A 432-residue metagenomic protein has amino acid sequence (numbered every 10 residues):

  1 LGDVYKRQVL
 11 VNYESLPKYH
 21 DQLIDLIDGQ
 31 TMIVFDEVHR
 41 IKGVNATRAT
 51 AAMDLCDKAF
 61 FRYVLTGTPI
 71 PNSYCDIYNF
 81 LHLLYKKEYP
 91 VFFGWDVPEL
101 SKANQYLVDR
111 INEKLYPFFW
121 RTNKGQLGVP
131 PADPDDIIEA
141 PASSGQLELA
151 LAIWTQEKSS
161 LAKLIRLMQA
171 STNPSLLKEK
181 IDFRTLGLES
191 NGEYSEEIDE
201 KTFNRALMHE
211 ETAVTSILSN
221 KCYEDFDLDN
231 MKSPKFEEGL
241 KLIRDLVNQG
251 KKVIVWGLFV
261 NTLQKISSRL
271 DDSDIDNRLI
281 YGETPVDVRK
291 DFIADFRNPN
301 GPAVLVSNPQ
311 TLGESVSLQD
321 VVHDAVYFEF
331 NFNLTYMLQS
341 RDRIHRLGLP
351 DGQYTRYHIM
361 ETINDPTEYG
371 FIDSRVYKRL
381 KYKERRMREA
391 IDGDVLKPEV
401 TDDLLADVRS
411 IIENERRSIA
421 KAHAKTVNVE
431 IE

Functional and structural regions predicted by a protein language model:
L1-Y5: Short, small-residue-biased leader/transition segments that mark boundaries at the very start of proteins
L10-S15, D21-I27, A46-F60, L83-S190 (+4 more regions): Inter-lobe coupling linker of SF2 helicases/translocases
L10-V11, F61-G67, V306-S307: Structural recognition of the conserved hydrophobic beta-strand(s) that form the central parallel beta-sheet of P-loop
K18-Y19, G43, P71-N79, L127 (+6 more regions): Switch/connector loops and helix/strand junctions flanking conserved nucleotide-binding motifs in nucleotide-processing
D28-G29, I33-D96, F330-T335, I344-L347: Signature of the SF2 helicase/ATPase Hel1-core->accessory helical subdomain module
V129-Q146, I165-L305, Q310-L312, V316 (+1 more regions): Conserved Helicase C-terminal RecA-like lobe
L263, D276-S374: Conserved RecA-like P-loop NTPase helicase motor core
F332-R341, H345-E430: A conserved SF2-helicase RecA2
